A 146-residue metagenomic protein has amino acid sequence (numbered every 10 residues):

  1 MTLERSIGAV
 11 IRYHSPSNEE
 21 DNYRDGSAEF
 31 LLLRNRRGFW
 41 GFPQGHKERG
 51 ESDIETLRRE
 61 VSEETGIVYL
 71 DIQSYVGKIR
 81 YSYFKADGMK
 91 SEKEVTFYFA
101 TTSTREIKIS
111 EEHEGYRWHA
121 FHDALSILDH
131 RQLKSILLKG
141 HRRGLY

Functional and structural regions predicted by a protein language model:
M1-F42: N-terminal strand-loop-strand
R5-I7, A28, K93-T96, E114: Change "...and in nucleic-acid phosphodiester-cleaving endonucleases..." to "...and in nucleic-acid processing enzymes
V10, L32, F97-F99, W118: Conserved hydrophobic/aromatic beta-strand scaffold that supports enzyme active sites
S15-N18, R37-F39, E48, K78-S82 (+1 more regions): Short, charged/polar surface micro-motifs in flexible loops or helix N-caps
D25-V68: Conserved Nudix-box catalytic region and its N-terminal flanking loop in Nudix hydrolases and closely related
G41, E92, W118: Short aromatic/basic micro-patch
G66-R105: Active-site segment of metal-dependent pyrophosphate-handling enzymes, primarily the Nudix hydrolase catalytic core
T101, E106-K139: NUDIX/MutT-family hydrolases
